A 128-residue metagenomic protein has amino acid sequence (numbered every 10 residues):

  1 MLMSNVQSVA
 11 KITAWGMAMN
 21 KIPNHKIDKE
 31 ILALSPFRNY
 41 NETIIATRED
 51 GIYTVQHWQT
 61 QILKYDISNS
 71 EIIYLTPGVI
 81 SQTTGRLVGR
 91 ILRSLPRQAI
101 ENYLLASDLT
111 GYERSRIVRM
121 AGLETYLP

Functional and structural regions predicted by a protein language model:
M1-P128: Terminal leader/tail segments of proteins
